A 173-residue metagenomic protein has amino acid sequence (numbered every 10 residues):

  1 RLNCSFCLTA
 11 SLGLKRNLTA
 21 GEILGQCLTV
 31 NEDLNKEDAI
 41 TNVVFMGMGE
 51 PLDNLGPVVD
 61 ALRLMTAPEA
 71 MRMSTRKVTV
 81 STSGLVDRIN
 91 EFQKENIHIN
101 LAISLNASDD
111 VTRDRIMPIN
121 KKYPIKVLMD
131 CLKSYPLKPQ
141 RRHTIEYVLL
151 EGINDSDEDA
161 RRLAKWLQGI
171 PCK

Functional and structural regions predicted by a protein language model:
R1-G21: Canonical Radical SAM [4Fe-4S] cluster-binding loop centered on the CxxxCxxC motif and its immediate flanking residues
E22, T29-K173: Conserved AdoMet/S-adenosylmethionine-binding subsite of the radical SAM
